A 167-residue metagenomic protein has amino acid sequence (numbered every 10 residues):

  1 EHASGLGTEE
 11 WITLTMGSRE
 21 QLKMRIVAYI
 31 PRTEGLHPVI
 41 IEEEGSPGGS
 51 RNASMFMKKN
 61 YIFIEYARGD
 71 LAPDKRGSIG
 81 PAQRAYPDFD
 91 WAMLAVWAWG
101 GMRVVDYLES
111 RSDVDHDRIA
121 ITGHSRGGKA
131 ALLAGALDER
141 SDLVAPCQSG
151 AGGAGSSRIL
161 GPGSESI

Functional and structural regions predicted by a protein language model:
E1-H37: N-terminal cap/lid segment of alpha/beta-hydrolase-fold proteins
L14-S18, I30-R32, E44-P47, D70 (+1 more regions): Short, flexible loop/turn elements at secondary-structure junctions
L22, K59, D117: Residue-level signal for beta-strand positions within conserved beta-sheet cores that form or flank
K23-A28, P47-N52, G128-K129: Short alpha-helical segments and helix-capping/turn motifs at coil-helix boundaries
M24, Y61, L132: Residue-level detector of short, conserved catalytic/binding motifs and their immediate flanks
G35, E42-D113, G150-P162: Cap/lid segment of the alpha/beta-hydrolase catalytic domain
I41-E42, A120: Short catalytic-loop micro-motif centered on adjacent basic/acidic residues
R103-I167: Primarily recognizes the serine-hydrolase "nucleophile elbow" in alpha/beta-hydrolase and SGNH/GDSL folds
